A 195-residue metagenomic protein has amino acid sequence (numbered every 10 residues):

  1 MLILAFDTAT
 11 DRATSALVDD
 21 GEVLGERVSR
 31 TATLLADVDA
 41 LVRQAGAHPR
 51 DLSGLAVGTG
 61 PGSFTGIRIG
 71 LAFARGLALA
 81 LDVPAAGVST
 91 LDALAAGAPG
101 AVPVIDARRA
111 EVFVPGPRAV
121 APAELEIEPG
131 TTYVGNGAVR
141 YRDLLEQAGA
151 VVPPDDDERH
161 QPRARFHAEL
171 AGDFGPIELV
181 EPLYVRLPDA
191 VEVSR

Functional and structural regions predicted by a protein language model:
M1-E22, S29-A36, A86-R195: Oxyanion-binding and handling regions
A36-D39, L71, R75, L183: N-terminal, well-ordered alpha-helical segments
V38-S53, E126-T131: Phosphate/pyrophosphate-binding loops at sites that engage ATP/ADP/AMP, CoA/4′-phosphopantetheine, polyphosphate
A45-R50, A78-V88: Phosphate-handling active-site elements
L52-A56, G60, G66, I127 (+2 more regions): Generic hydrophobic-segment detector
G54-P84: DPxDG-like acidic metal-binding loop motif
